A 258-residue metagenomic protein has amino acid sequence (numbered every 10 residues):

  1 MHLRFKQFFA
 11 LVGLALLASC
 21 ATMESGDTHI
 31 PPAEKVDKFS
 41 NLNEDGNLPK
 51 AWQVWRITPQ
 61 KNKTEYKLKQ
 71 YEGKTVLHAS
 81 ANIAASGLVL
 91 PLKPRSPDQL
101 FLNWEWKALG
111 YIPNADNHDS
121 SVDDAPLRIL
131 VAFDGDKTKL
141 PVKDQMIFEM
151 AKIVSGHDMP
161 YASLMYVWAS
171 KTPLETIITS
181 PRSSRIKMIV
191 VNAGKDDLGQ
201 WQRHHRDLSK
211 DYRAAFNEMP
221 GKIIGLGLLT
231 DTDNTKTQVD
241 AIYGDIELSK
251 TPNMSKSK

Functional and structural regions predicted by a protein language model:
M1-F9: Bacterial N-terminal signal peptides that target proteins for export
F9-S19: Bacterial N-terminal signal peptides
A21-T58, V142-E149, K258: Extracellular carbohydrate-recognition regions
F39, L226, I246-L248: Extracellular beta-strand elements of beta-rich domains used for carbohydrate recognition/degradation or cell-matrix
T64-G87: Short carbohydrate-recognition loop motifs
P91-L102, K195-L198: Extracellular/lumenal carbohydrate-interaction signature centered on repeated Trp-anchored short motifs
D124, D134-R182: Extracellular/luminal beta-rich ligand-recognition and adhesion surfaces characterized by aromatic-Gly/Pro-enriched
L127-I129, S184-G194, L198-K236: Extracellular beta-strand ligand-recognition surfaces/modules
